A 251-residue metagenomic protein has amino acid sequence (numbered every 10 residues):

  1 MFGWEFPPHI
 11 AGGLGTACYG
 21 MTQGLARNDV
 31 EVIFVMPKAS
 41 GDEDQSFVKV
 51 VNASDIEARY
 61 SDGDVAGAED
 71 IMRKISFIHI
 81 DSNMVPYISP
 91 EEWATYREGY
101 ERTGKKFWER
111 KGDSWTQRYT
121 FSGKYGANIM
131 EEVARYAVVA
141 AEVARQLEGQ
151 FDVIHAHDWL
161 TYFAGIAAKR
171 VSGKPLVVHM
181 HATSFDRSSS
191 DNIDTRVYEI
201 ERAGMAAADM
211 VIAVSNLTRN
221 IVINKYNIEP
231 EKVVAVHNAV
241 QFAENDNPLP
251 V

Functional and structural regions predicted by a protein language model:
E5-A17, D42-E43: A short, glycine/small-residue-rich beta-strand->loop->alpha-helix junction that serves as a flexible
G15-A26: Short amphipathic alpha-helix
I33-A144: A conserved catalytic-core segment of Leloir-type glycosyltransferases
V133-V139, P175-V177, F185-A203, F242: Nucleotide-sugar donor phosphate/pyrophosphate-binding loop at the beta->alpha transition of glycosyltransferases
A141-E148, R170, D194-V211: Membrane-proximal helix-turn-helix segments that form the acceptor-binding/catalytic region of lipid-linked
V153-H155, Y162, A167-R187, I212: Active-site proximal beta-strand in glycosyltransferases
L217, A239: Carbohydrate-associated surface elements
N245-V251: A short helix/loop element that forms part of the nucleotide-sugar donor recognition site in Leloir-type
